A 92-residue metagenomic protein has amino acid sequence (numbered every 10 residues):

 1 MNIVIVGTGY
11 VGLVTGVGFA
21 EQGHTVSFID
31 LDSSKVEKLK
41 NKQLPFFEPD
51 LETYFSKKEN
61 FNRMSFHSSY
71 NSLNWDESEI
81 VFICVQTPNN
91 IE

Functional and structural regions predicted by a protein language model:
M1-E92: Structural/interface elements that position substrates and couple domains in central-metabolism enzymes
